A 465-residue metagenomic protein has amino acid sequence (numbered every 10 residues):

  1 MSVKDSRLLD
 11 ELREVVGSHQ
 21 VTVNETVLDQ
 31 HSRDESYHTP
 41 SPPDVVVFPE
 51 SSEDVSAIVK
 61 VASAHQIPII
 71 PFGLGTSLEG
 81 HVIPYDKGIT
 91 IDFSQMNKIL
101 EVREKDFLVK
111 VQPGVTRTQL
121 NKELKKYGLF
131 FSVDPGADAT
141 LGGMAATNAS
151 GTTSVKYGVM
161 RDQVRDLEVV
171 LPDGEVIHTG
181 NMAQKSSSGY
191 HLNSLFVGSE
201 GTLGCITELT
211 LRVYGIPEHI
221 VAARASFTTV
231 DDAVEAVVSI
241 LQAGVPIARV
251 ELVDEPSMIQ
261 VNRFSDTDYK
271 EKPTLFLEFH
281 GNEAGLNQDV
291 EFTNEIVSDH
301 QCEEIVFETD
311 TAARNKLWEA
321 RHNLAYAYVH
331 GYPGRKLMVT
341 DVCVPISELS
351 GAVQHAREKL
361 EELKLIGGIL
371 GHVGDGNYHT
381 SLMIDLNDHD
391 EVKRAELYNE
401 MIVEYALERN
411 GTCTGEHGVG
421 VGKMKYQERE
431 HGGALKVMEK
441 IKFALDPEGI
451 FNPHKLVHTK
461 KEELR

Functional and structural regions predicted by a protein language model:
M1-E35, A64-I67, I296-N315, E408-C413 (+1 more regions): N-terminal accessory segments
M1-K60, T76-F107, S257-S265, A312-V339 (+2 more regions): N-terminal flexible segment immediately upstream of the FAD-binding catalytic core in FAD-dependent oxidoreductases
V23-H31, G215, S226, V234-M401 (+2 more regions): C-terminal substrate-recognition/cap domain of FAD-linked oxidoreductases
K98-E251, F451, R465: FAD-binding subdomain of flavoenzyme oxidoreductases
E175, K423-R465: Activity-critical C-terminal alpha-helical subdomain
H372, T412-V419, P453-L456: Short acidic/histidine-rich active-site segments
